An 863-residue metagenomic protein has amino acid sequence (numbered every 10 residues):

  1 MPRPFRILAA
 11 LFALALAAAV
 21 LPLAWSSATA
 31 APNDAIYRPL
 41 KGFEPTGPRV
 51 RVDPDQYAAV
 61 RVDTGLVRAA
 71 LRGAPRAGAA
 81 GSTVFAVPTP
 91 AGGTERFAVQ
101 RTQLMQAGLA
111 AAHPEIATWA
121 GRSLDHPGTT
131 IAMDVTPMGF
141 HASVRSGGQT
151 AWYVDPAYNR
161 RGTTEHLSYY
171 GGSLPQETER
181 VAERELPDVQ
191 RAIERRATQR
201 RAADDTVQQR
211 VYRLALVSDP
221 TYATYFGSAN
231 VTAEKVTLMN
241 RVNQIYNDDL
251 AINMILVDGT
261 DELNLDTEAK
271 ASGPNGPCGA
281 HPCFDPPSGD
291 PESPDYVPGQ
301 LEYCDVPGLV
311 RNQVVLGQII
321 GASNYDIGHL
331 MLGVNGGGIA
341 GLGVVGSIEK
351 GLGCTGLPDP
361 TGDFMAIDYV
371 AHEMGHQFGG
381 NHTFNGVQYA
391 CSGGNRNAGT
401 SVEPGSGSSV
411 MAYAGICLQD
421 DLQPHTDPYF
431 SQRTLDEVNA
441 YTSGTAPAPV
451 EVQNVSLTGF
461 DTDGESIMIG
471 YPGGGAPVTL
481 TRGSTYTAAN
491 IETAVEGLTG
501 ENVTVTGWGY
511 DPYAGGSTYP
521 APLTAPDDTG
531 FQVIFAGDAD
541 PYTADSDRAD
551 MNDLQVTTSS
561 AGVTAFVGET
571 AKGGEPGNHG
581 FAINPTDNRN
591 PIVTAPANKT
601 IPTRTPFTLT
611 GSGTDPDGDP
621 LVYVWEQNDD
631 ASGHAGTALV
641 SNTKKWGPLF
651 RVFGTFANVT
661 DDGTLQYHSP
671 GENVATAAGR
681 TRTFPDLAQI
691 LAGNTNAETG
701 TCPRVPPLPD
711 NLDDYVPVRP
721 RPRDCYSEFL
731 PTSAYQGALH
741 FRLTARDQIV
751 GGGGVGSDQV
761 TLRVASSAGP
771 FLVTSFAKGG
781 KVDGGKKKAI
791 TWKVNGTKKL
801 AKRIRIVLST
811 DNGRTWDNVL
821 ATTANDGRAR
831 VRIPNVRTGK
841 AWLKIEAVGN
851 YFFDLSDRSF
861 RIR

Functional and structural regions predicted by a protein language model:
R3, W25-Y303: Zymogen propeptides/activation segments of proteases
E177-A192, P447-H579: Polar low-complexity, Ser/Thr/Gly/Ala/Asp/Asn-rich disordered segments used for subunit assembly and tip/surface
D204-A448, G573-T608, S612, P616-V622 (+3 more regions): Extracellular (secreted or membrane-anchored) zinc-dependent metallopeptidases, primarily metzincins but also closely
N578-T600, R763-A789, N795, I862-R863: Short, compositionally biased P/S/T/A/G/V-rich stretches that sit at domain boundaries
S612-D617, D629, D747, K793-K798: Extracellular acidic, Ser/Thr/Pro-rich low-complexity tracts
R746-G753, V848-Y851: Short, solvent-exposed loop/turn segments at the edges of extracellular beta-sandwich modules
V807-D811: Conserved Ser/Thr-centered positions that define the repeating blades of beta-propeller domains
G827-V831: Short strand-edge motifs at loop-to-beta-strand transitions and within beta-strands of extracellular beta-rich domains
